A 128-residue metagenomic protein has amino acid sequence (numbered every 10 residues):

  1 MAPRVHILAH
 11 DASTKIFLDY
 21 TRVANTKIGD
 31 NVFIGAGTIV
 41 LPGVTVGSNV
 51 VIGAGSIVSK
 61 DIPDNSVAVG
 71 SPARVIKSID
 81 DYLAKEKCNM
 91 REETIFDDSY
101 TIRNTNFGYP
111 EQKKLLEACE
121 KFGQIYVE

Functional and structural regions predicted by a protein language model:
M1-V44, P72, S78-D80: Flexible, glycine/small-residue-enriched loop-and-beta-strand segment within the central core of proteins
T21, D61, S66, C88-M90: A generic membrane alpha-helix/interface feature
A24, A54-I57, V67: Hydrophobic alpha-helical segments of small multi-pass membrane proteins
D30, S48, A84: Replace "anionic and nucleotidyl ligands
F33, V51, V67-A68: Short-chain dehydrogenase/reductase
T38-V51, S56-K60: Beta-rich strand-turn-strand
G47, S59-V69, S78: Short conserved catalytic/interaction loops centered on acidic-Pro-aromatic/His motifs
S71-E128: Terminal amphipathic alpha-helical/low-complexity segments used for targeting or macromolecular assembly
